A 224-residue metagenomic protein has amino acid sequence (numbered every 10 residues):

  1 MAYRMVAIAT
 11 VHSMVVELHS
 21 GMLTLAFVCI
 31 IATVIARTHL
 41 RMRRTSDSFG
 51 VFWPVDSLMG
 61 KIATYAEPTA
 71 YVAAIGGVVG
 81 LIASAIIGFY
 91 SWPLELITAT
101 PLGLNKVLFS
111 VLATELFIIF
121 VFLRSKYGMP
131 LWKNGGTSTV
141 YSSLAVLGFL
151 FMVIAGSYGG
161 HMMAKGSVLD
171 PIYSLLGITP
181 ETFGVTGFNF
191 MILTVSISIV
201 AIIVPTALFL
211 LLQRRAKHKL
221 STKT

Functional and structural regions predicted by a protein language model:
M1-T224: Polytopic transmembrane helical bundles with strong interfacial aromatic enrichment
